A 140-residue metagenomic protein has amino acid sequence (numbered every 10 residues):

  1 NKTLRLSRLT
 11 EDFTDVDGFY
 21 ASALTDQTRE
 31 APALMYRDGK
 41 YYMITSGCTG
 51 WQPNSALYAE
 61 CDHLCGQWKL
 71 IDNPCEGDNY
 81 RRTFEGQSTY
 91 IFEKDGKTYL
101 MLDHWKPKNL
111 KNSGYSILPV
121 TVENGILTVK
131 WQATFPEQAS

Functional and structural regions predicted by a protein language model:
N1-S140: Carbohydrate-active catalytic/glycan-binding domains of CAZyme proteins, especially the secreted or lumenal ectodomains
